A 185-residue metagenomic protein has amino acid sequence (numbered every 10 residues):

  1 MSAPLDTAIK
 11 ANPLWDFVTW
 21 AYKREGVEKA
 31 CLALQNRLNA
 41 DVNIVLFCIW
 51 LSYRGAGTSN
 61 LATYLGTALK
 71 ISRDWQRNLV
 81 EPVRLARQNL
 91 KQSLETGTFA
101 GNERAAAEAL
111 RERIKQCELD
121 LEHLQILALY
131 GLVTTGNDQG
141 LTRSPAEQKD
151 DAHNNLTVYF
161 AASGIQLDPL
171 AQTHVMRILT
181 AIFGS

Functional and structural regions predicted by a protein language model:
M1-R24, E81-R84, Q88-F99: An acidic intrinsically disordered interaction segment
P4, A8, F17, A33-R37 (+4 more regions): Short, charged/polar micro-motifs that form catalytic or ligand-binding hotspots
L14-N36, A109-R111: Short amphipathic alpha-helical segments and their helix-coil junctions
G26-R73: N-terminal interaction modules that seed assembly of large macromolecular complexes
N43-Y53, Q116, L127-L132, V158: Short, hydrophobic/amphipathic alpha-helical patches that form generic packing surfaces within helical domains
A62-Q125, L129-V133: Aromatic-anchored, charged helix-turn/loop surface patch used as a conserved interaction hotspot
H123-A146, D151-N155: Long amphipathic alpha-helical segments that form oligomerization/scaffold cores
T142-S185: Glycine-rich, aromatic-bearing surface loops/beta-hairpins
